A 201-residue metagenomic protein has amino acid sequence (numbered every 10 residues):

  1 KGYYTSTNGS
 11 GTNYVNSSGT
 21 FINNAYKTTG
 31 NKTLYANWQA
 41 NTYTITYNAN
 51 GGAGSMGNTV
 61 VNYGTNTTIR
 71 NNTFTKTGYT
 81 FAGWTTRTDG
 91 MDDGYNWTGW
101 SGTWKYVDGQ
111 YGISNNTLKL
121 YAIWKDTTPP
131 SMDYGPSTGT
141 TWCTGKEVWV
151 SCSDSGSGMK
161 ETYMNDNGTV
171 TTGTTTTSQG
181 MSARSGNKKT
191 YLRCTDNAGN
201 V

Functional and structural regions predicted by a protein language model:
K1-C152, G168-V170, Q179, C194: Secondary-structure capping and domain/repeat boundary segments
T28-G30, R184-N187: Short tyrosine-centred short linear motifs in exposed loops/low-complexity segments
S153-D166: Solvent-exposed loop/turn segments flanking beta-strands in beta-repeat/beta-sandwich domains
T176-A183: Exposed aromatic-hydrophobic patches
G186-T195: Short, well-structured beta-strand segments within conserved domains
T195-V201: Short, solvent-exposed loop/turn segments at the edges of extracellular beta-sandwich modules
